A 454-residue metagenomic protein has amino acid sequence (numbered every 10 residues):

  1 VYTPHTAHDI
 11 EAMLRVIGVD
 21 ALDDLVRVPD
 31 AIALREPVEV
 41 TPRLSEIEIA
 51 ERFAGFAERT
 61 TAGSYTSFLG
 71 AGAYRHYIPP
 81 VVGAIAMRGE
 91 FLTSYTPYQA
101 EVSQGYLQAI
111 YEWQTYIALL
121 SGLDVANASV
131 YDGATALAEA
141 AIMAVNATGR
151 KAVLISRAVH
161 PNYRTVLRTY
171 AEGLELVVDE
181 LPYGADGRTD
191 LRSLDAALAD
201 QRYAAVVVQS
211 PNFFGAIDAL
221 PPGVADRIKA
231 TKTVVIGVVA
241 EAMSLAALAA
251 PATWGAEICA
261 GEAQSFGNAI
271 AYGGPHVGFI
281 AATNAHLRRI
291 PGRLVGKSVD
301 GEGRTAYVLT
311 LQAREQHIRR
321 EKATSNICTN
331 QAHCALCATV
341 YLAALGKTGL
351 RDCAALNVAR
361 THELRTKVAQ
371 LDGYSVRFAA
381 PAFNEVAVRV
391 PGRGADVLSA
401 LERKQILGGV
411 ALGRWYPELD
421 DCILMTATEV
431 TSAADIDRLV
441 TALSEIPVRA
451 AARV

Functional and structural regions predicted by a protein language model:
V1-R35: Compact, charge-rich alpha-helical regulatory domains located at protein termini
T3, R15, E39-R43, A100-S103 (+15 more regions): Hydrophobic alpha-helical scaffolding
I32-Y111: N-terminal entrance/gating region of PLP-dependent enzymes' catalytic architecture
Y98-V102, A118-A138: Short loop-beta-helix segment that forms the pyridoxal 5′-phosphate
A126, V177-L181, R377, G409: General small-molecule cofactor/ligand-binding pocket signal
T135-R304, G373, V388, A395-L401 (+4 more regions): Conserved PLP-enzyme active-site core in the AAT-like
Y203, T348-L439: Conserved C-terminal alpha-helix-loop-beta "cap" of PLP-dependent enzymes that closes/shapes the active-site mouth
F266-D372, V376-A379: Active-site C-terminal subdomain of aminotransferase-like
